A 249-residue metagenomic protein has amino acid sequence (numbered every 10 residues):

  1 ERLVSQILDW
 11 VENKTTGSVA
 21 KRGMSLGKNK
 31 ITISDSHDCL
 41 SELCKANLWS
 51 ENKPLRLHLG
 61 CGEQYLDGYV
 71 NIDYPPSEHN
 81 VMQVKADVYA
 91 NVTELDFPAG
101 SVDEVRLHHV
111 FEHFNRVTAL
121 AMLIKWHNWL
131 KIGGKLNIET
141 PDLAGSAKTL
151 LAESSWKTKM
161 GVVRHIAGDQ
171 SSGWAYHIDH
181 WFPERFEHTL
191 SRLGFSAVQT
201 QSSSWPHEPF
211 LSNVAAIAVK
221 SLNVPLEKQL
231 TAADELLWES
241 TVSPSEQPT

Functional and structural regions predicted by a protein language model:
E1-S50, P248-T249: Membrane-proximal basic amphipathic "stem/tether" segments
V19-M24, T32-D38, P54-L55, D103 (+2 more regions): Generic detector of short, locally flexible boundary/turn motifs and exposed helical patches
K21-G27, L59-Q64, G173-Y176: Short low-complexity stretches enriched in small and charged residues
S34-D38, N47-N52, L66-G68, V84 (+2 more regions): A short linear-motif detector with a strong N-terminal bias
L43-A46, H58, S204-W205: Generic recognition of flexible, low-complexity loop/linker segments
N52-K148, F186, A216-S221: Conserved SAM-binding loop
T118-P248: S-adenosyl-L-methionine-dependent methyltransferase catalytic module, highlighting the catalytic core
